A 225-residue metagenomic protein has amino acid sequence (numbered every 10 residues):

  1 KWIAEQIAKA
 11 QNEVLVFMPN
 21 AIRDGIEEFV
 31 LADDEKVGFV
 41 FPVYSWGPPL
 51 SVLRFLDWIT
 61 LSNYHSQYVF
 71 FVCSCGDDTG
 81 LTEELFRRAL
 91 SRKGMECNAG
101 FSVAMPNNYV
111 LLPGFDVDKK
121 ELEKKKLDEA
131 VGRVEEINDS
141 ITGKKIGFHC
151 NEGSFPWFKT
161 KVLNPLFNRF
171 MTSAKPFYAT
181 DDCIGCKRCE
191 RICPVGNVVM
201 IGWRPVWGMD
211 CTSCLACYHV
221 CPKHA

Functional and structural regions predicted by a protein language model:
I3-A21, L31-F41, S45-L166: FMN-binding flavodoxin-like domain, especially the glycine-rich phosphate-binding loop
G25-E27: Short acidic active-site motifs
V30-L31, P113-F115, C211-C214, Y218: Short low-complexity, flexible loop/linker segments enriched in glycine and/or proline with clustered acidic
K119-L122, M171, K175, W203: Short amphipathic alpha-helical segments at helix-loop
S154-P194: A mid-sequence, solvent-exposed acidic-amphipathic segment
Y178-A179, I184-V206, T212, A216-A225: Iron-sulfur cluster-binding cysteine motifs and their immediate structural context in ferredoxin-like electron-transfer
